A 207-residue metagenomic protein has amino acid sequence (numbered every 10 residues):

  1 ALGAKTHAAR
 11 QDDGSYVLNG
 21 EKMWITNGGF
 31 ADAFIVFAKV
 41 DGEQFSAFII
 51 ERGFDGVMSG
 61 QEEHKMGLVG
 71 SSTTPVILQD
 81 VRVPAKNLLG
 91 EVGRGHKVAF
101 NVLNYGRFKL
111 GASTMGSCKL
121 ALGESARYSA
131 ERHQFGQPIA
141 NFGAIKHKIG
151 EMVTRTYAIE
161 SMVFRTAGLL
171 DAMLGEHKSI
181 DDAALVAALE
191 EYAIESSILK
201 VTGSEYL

Functional and structural regions predicted by a protein language model:
A1-L2, N27-A31, V69-S71, E91: Short glycine/proline-enriched turns and hinge-like loops at secondary-structure junctions
T6-A9: A structural signal for short hydrophobic beta-strand segments in well-ordered beta-sheet cores
S15, N19-S59: A short core secondary-structure module
L18-G20, V36, F48, L78 (+4 more regions): Buried hydrophobic positions in well-ordered alpha/beta secondary-structure cores of metabolic enzymes
G20, S125-S129, V163-L170: Extended amphipathic alpha-helical scaffold segments
M58-E160, S197: Glycine-rich beta->alpha junctions and the first turn(s) of the following alpha-helix
Y157-T202: C-terminal helix-coil-helix/basic helical segment that borders enzyme active sites and/or dimer interfaces and provides
